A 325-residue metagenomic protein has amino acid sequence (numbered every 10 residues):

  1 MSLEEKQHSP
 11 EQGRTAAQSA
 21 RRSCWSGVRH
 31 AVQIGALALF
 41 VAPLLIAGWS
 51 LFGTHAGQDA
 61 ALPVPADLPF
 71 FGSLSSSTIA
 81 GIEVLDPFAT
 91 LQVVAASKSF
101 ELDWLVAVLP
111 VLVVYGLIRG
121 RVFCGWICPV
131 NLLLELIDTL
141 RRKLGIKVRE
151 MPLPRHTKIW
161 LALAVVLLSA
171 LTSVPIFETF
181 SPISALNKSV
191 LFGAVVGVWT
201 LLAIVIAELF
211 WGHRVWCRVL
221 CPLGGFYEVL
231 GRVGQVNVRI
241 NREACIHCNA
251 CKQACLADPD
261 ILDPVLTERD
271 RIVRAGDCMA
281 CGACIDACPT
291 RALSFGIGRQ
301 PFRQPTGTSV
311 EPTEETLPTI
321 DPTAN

Functional and structural regions predicted by a protein language model:
M1-T267, R271, G276-M279, A283-N325: Non-ligating segments of multi-cofactor redox enzymes
